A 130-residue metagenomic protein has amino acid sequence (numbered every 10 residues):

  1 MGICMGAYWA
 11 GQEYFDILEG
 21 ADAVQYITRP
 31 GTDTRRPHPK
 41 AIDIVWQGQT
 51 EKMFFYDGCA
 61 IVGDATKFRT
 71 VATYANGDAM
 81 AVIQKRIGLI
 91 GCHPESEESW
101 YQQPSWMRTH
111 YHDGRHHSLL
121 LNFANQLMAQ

Functional and structural regions predicted by a protein language model:
M1-W46: A glycine-rich, often tryptophan-bearing local segment used as a flexible ligand/cofactor-contacting loop or short
G2-A7, G11, Q49-G58, L121-Q130: A broadly tuned preference for mixed-charge, low-complexity surface segments
Q12, Q25, Q47-Q49, Q84 (+3 more regions): Residue-identity detector for glutamine
F15-L18, I27, M80, L89 (+3 more regions): Generic detector of leucine side chains in alpha-helical contexts
G20-D22, R36-P37, G88-L89, W106-Y111: Short, low-complexity, polar/charged sequence segments that are solvent-exposed and flexible
R35-Y101: Catalytic beta-strand/loop cores that center a nucleophilic Ser/Cys/Thr and support acyl-enzyme chemistry
R86, P94-Q130: Extracellular ligand-binding/catalytic regions of CAZymes and related secreted enzymes and adhesion modules
